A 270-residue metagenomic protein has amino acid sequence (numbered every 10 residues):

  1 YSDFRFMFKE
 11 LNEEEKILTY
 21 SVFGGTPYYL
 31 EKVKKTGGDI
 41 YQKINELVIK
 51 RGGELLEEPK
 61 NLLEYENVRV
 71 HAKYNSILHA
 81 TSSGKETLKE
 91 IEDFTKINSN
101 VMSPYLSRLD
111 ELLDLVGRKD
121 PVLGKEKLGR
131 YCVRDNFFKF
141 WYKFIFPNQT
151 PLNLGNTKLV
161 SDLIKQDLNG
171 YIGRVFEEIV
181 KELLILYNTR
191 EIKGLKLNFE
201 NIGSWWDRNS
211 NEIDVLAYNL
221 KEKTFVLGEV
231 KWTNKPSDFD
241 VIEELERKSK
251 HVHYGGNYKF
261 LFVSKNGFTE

Functional and structural regions predicted by a protein language model:
Y1-K9: Alpha-helical sensor/transducer elements of the RecA-like P-loop NTPase core
R5, Y20, E90-E92: The alpha-helix within a helix-turn-helix
F8-E64: Amphipathic alpha-helical "lid/sensor" segments that cap RecA-like P-loop NTPase cores
H71-S82, K181: Hydrophobic residues on short alpha-helical segments
G84-F94: Short acidic, hydrophobic short linear motifs in intrinsically disordered regions
T95-L113: Short amphipathic alpha-helical interaction segments
D110-V122: A short, conserved structural fragment
V122, G129-E270: A cross-kingdom feature that marks ATP-driven nucleic-acid transaction machinery
